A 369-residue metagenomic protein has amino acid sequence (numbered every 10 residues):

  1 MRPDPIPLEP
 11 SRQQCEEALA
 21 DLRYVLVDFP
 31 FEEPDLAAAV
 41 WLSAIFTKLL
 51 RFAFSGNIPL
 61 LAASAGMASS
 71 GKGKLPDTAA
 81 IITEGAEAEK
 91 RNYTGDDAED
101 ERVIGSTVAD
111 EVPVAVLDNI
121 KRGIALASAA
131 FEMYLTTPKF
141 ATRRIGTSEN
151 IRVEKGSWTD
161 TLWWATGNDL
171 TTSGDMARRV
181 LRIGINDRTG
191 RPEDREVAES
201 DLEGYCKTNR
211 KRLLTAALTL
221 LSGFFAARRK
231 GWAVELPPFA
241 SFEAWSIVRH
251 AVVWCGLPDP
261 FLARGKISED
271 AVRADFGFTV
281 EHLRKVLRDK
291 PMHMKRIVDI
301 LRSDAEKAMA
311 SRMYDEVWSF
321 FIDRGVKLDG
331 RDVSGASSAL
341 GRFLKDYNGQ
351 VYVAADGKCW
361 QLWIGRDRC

Functional and structural regions predicted by a protein language model:
M1-E111, K230, F242, I297: P-loop NTPase catalytic core of nucleic-acid-dependent motor ATPases
M1-V25, I151-T161, D169-L170, G174-V286: Phosphate-sensing "switch" segment of ASCE/P-loop ATPases
I45, A79, V116-D118, F131 (+5 more regions): Conserved RecA-like P-loop NTPase ATPase core
S64-M67, K74, A86, D100-G105 (+5 more regions): DNA transaction DNA-binding modules
A79, T83, Y134-K139, G184 (+2 more regions): Hydrophobic aliphatic residues
E111-V114, K139-F140, S157-W163: Loop/turn-to-beta-strand initiation segments
K121-R122, E132, T136, L170: Catalytic acidic motif of RecA-like/P-loop NTPases
S128-E154: Conserved catalytic/switch belt of AAA+ P-loop NTPases
